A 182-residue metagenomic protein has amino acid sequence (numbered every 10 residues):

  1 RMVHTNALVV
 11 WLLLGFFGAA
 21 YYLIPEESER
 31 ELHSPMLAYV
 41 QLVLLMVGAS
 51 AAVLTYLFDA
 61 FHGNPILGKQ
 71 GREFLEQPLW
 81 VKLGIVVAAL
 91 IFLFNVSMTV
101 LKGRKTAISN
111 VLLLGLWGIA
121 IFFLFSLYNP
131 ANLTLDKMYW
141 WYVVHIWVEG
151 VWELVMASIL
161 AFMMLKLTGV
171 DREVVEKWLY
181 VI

Functional and structural regions predicted by a protein language model:
R1-A20, E27, T134-L160, W178: Early transmembrane hairpin module of multi-pass membrane proteins
V3-V100, Y128-A131: Membrane-interface helix-loop-helix modules in multi-pass inner-membrane proteins
Y21-L23, K105-T106, F162, V170: Alpha-helix boundary/interfacial micro-motifs
E29-M46, T106-L116, G169-I182: Membrane-interfacial loop-to-transmembrane alpha-helix junctions, especially the N-terminal start
K69-E76, G115-N132, D136-W140: Alpha-helical context
A88, F94-R104, L165-D171, V175-E176: Hydrophobic transmembrane alpha-helices and their helix-loop junctions in integral membrane proteins
V100-W117, I121, Y139, V144 (+1 more regions): Helix-rich catalytic cores of soluble enzyme domains
G115, I119-P130, I146-I182: Catalytic cores of extracellular degradative/oxidative enzymes
